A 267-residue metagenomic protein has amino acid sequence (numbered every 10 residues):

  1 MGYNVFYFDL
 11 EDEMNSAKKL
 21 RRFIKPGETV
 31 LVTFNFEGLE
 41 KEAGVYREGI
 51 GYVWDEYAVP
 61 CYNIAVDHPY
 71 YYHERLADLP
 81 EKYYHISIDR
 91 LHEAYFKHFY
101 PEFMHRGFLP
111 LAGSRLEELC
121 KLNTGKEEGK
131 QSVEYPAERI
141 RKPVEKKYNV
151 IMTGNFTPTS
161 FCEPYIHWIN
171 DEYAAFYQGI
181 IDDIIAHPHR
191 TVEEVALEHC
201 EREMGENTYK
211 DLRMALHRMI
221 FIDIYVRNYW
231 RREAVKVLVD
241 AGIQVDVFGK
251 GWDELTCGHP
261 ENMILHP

Functional and structural regions predicted by a protein language model:
M1, E102-P267: Nucleotide-sugar donor-binding catalytic core of glycosyltransferases
M1-F99, E117-C120, E134-R139, I264-P267: Extended catalytic core of nucleotide-activated donor transferases of GT-like folds
